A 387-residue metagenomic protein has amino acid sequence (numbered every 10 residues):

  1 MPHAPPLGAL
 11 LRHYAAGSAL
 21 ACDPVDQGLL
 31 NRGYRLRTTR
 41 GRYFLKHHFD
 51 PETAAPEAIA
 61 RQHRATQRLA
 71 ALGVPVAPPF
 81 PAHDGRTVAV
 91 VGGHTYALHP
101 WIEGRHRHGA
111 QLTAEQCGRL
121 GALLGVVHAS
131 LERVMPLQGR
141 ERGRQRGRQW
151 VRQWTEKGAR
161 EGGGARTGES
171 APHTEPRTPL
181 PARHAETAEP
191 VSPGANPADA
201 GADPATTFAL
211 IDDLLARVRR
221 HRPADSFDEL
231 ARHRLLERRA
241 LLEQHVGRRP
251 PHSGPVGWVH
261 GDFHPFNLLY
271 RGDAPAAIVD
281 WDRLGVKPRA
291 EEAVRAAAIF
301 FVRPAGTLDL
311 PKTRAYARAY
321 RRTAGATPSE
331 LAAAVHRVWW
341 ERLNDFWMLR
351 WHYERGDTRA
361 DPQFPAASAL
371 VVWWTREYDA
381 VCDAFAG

Functional and structural regions predicted by a protein language model:
M1-D23, E141-R142, T167, L180-P181 (+3 more regions): Regulatory N- and C-terminal appendages and interdomain linkers associated with kinase/kinase-like NTP transferase
L29-R37, F44-L45, P79, H245-E291: Active-site acidic catalytic loop and adjacent metal/ATP-binding pocket of ATP-dependent phosphoryl transfer enzymes
T39-R142, W150, S170-A171: ATP-binding pocket architecture of kinase catalytic cores
A110, A114-R160, R166-A231, V256: A cross-family kinase active-site recognition segment
E189, G201, D213, R217-R220 (+2 more regions): ATP/Mg2+ or Mg2+-diphosphate-binding catalytic cores that bind nucleotide phosphates or diphosphates via glycine-rich
L214-V256, H260-H264: Loop-centered beta-sheet repeat module
A290-G325, W339-T358: Active-site activation/catalytic loop segments of kinase-like enzymes and analogous catalytic loops in related
